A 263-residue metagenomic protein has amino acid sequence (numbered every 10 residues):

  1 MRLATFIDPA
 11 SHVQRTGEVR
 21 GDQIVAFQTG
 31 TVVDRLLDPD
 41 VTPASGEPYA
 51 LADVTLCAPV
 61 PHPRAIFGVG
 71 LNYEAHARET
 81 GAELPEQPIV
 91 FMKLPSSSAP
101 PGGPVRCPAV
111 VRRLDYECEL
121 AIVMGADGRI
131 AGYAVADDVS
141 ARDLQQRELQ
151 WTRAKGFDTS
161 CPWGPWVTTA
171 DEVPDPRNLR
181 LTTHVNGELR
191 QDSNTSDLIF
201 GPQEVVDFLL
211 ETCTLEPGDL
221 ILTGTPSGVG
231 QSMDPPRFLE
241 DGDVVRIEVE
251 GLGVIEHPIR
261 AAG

Functional and structural regions predicted by a protein language model:
M1-P88, P174, T182, V244-R246 (+1 more regions): N-terminal non-catalytic cap/leader segment that marks the start of a structured domain
A4, L56-A58, E79-G81, V105-L114 (+5 more regions): A generic local secondary-structure boundary/capping motif
T5-I7, K93, A109, Y116-A126 (+4 more regions): Short, structured patches in soluble enzyme cores that scaffold and shape functional sites
Y49, T55, P59, H76 (+1 more regions): Catalytic-pocket segment enriched in acidic/His residues
A65, Q87-I89, P101-V105, R112-A121 (+1 more regions): Generic beta-strand structural signal
R78-T80, G102-P104, A109-V110, R129-G132 (+3 more regions): A short secondary-structure junction signal
L84-P101, L114-Y116, E240-G251: Structural signature of FAD isoalloxazine-binding scaffolds in flavoprotein oxidoreductases
